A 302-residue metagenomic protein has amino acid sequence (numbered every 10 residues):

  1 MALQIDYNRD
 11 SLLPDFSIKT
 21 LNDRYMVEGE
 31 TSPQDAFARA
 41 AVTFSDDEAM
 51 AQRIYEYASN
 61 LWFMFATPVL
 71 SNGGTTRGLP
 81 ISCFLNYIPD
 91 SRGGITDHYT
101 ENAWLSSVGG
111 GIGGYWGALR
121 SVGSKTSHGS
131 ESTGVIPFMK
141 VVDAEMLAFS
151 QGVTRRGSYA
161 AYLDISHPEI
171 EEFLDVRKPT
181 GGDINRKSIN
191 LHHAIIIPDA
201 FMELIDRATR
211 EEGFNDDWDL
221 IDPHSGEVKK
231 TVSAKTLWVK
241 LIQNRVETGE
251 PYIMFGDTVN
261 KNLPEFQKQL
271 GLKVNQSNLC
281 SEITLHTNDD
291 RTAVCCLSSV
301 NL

Functional and structural regions predicted by a protein language model:
M1-L302: Extended catalytic cores of very large enzyme megasubunits
